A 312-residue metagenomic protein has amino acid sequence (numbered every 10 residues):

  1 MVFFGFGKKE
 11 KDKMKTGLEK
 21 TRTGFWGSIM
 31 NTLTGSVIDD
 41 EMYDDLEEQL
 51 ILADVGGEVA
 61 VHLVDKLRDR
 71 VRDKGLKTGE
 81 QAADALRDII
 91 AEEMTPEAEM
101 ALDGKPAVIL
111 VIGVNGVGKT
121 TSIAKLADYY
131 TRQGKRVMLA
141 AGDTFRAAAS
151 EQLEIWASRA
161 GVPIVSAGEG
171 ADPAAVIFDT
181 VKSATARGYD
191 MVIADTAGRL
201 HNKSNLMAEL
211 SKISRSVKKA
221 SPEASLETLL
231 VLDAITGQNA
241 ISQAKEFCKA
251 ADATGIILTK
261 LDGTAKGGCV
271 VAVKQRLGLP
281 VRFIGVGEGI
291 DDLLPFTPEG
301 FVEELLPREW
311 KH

Functional and structural regions predicted by a protein language model:
M1-E19: Compositionally biased, charge-rich terminal segments
M1-F3, D40, A127, L293 (+1 more regions): Generic intrinsically disordered, low-complexity segments enriched for polar/acidic and small residues
F4-G7, W26, V302: Compositionally biased, low-structure terminal segments
K9-K13, G116, T144, L206-L210 (+1 more regions): Short acidic/polar alpha-helix capping motifs at helix-coil junctions
K15, K20-T144, A149-A194: Primarily NTPase-proximal linker/entry elements flanking Walker-type ATP/GTP-binding cores
Q152, D172-R187, H201-W310: Conserved catalytic-core segment of NTP-binding enzymes
D195, K311-H312: Short hydrophobic/aromatic patches at helix-to-coil boundaries
A197-R199: Short glycine-rich anion-binding loops that position phosphate/pyrophosphate groups of nucleotides and phosphorylated
